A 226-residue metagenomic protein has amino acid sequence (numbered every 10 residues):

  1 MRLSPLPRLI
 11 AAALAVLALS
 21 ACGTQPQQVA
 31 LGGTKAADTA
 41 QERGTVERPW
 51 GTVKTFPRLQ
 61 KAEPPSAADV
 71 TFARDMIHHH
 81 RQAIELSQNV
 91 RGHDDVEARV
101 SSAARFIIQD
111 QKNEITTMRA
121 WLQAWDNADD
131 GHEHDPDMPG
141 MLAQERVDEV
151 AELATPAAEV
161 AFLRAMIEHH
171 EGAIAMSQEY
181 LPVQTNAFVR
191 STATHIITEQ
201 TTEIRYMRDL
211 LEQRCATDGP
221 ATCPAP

Functional and structural regions predicted by a protein language model:
M1-I10: Bacterial N-terminal signal peptides that target proteins for export
A18-A21: C-terminal motif of bacterial Sec signal peptides marking the signal peptidase cleavage site
G23-P226: All-alpha RGS (Regulator of G-protein Signaling) helical domain and cognate RGS-like helical scaffolds
